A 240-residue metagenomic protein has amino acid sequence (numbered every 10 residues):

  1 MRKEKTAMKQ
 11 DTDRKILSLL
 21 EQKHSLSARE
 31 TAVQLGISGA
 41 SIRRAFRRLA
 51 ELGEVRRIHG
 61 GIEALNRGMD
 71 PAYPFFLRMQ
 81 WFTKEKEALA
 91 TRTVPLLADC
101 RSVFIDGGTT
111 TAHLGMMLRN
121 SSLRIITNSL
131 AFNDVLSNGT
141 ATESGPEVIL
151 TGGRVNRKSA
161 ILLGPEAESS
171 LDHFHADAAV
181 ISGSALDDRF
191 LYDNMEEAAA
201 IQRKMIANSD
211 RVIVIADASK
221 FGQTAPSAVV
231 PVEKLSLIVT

Functional and structural regions predicted by a protein language model:
R2-R29, V33-L35, A40-F104, G115-N120 (+1 more regions): HTH-adjacent hinge/linker in prokaryotic transcriptional regulators
E4-T6, D11-S18, Q22-T31, G36-A40 (+3 more regions): Conserved phosphate- and dinucleotide-binding cores of soluble alpha/beta proteins, encompassing both enzyme active
T109-A112: Gly/Ser/Thr-rich loops at beta-strand to alpha-helix junctions that form or flank small-molecule/cofactor-binding
S121-R124, I238: Conserved helix-loop-beta element of the AMP-binding
